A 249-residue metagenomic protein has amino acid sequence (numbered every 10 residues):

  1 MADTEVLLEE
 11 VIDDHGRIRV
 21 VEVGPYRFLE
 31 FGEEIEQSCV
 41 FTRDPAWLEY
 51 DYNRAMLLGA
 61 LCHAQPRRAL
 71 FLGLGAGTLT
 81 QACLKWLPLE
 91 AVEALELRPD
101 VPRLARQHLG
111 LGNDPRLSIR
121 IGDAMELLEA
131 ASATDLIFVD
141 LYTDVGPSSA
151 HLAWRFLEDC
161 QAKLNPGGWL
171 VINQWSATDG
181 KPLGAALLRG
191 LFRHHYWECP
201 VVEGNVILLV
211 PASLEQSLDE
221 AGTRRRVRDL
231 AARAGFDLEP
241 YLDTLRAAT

Functional and structural regions predicted by a protein language model:
A2-F28, E36-R43, A60-L61, W197 (+2 more regions): SAM/dcSAM-binding transferase cores
E9-V11, A46-A162, W197: The AdoMet/dcAdoMet-binding core of the Class I SAM-like
R17, L89-A91, D114-R116, G167 (+2 more regions): A generic structural signal for alpha->beta connector loops
V21, L128-A131, L188-G190: Alpha-helix C-terminal capping segments
E34-S38, Y142-V145, L170: A short, flexible beta-alpha/helix-coil linker loop
L111-N113, A177, D229: Generic structural "secondary-structure junction" signal
S148, W154-S217: C-terminal substrate-binding/active-site "lid" region of AdoMet-derived donor-dependent transferases
